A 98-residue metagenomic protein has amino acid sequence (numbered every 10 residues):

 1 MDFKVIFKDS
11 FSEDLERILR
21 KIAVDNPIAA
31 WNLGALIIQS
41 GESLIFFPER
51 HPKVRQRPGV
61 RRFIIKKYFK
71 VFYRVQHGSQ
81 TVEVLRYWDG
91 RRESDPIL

Functional and structural regions predicted by a protein language model:
M1-R61, G78: Basic, Lys/Arg-enriched alpha-helical interface segments
F69-K70, R74-L98: Enriched for short, Lys/Arg-rich terminal
